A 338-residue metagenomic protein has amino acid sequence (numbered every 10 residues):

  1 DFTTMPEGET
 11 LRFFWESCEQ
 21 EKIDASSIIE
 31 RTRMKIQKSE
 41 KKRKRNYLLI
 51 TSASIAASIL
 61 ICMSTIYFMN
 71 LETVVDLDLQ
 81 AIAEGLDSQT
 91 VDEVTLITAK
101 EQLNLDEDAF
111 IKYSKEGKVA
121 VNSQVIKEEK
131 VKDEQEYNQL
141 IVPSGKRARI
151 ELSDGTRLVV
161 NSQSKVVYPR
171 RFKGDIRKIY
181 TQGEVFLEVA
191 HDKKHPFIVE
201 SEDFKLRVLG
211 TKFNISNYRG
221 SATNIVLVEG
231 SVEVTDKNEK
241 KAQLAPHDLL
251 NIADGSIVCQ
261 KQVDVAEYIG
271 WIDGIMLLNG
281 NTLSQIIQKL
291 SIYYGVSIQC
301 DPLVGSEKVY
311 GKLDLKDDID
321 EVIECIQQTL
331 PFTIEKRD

Functional and structural regions predicted by a protein language model:
D1-F13: N-terminal amphipathic alpha-helical interaction or autoinhibitory segments
R12, E21, I66-N70: N-terminal membrane-targeting segments
F14-I50: Positively biased amphipathic helices and basic secretion/translocation or surface-docking motifs that either flank
I36, K42-I55, M63-D338: A residue-level detector for the "anchor" residue at the start of short, highly conserved motifs
